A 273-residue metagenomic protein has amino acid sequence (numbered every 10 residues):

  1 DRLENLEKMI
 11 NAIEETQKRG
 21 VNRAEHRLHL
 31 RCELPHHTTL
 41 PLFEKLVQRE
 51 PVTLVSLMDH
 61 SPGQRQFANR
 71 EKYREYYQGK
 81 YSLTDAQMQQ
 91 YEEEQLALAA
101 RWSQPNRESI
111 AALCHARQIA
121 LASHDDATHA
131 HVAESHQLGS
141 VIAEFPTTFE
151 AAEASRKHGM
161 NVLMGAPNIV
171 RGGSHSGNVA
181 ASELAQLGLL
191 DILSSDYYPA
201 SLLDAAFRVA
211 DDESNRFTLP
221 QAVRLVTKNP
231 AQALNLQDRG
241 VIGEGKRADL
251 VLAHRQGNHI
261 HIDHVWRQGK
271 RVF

Functional and structural regions predicted by a protein language model:
R2-T128, D196: Metal-coordinating catalytic core of metallo-dependent amide/deamination hydrolases
L28, S135, S155, D196 (+1 more regions): Conserved, mostly hydrophobic/aromatic
T39-K45, H129-L138, G177-S182, A206: Distinct, well-ordered alpha-helical segments
Q48-T53, E134-I142, K157-L163, G188-D191: Glycine-enriched alpha-helix->loop->beta-strand junction motifs that scaffold or abut catalytic
R101-S103, S123-D125, A143-A152, R171-N178: A general structural motif
H158-N168, G172-A253: His/Asp/Glu-enriched, well-ordered alpha-helical/loop segment that forms or immediately abuts the divalent-metal
N258-I260: Short, small/polar residue-rich loop motifs at catalytic or cofactor-binding pockets
